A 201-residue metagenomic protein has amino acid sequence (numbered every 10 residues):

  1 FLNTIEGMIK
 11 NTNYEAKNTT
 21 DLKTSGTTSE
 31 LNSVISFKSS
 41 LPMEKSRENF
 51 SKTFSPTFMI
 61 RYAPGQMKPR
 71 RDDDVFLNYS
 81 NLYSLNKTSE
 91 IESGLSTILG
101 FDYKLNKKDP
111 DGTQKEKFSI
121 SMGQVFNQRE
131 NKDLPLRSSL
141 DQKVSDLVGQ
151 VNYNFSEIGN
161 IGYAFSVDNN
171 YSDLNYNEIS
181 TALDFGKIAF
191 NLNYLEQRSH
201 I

Functional and structural regions predicted by a protein language model:
F1-I201: Outer-membrane beta-barrel translocator/pore domains, especially the C-terminal barrels of Gram-negative outer-membrane
